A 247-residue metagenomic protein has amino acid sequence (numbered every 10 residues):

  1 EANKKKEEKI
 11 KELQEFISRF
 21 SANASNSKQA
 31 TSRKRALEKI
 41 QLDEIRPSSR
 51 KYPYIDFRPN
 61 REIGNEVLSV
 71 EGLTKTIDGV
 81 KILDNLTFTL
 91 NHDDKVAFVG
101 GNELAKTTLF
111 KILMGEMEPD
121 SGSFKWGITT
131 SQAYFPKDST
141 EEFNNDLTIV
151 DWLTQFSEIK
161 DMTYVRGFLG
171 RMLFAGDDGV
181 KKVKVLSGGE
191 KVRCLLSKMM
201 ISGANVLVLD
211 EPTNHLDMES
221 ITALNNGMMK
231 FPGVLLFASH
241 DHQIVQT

Functional and structural regions predicted by a protein language model:
E1, F57-T247: ABC ATP-binding cassette signature C-motif
A2-N85, T89-H92, A223: Coupling and communication elements adjacent to P-loop NTPase active sites across diverse families
